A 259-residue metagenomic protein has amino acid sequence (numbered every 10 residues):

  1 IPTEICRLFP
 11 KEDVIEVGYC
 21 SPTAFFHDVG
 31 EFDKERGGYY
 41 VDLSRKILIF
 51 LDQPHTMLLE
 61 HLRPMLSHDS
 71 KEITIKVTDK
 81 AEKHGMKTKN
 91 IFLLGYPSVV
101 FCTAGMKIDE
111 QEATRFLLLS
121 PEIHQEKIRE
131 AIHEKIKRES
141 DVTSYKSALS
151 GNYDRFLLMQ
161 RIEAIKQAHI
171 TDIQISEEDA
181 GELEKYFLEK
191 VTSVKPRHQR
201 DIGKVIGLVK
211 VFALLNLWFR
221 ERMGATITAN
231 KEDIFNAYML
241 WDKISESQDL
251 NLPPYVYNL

Functional and structural regions predicted by a protein language model:
I1-A131, K137-A148: Conserved ASCE/P-loop NTPase catalytic core
N90-P97, A104-L259: Phosphate-sensing "switch" segment of ASCE/P-loop ATPases
